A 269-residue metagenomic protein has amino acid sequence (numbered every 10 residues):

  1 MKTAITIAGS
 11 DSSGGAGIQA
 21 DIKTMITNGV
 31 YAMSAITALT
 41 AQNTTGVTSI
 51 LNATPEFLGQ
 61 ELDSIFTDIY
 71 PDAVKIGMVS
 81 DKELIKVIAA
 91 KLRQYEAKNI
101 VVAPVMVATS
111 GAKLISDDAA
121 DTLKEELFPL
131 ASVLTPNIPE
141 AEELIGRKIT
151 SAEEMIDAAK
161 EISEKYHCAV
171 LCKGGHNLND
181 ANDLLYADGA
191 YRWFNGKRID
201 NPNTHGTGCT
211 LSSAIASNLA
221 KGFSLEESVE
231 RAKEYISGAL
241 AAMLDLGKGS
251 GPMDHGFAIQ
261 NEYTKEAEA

Functional and structural regions predicted by a protein language model:
T3-T6, I26-T109: Conserved N-terminal subdomain of the carbohydrate kinase-like
I7-S13, Y191-H205: Short pre-catalytic strand/loop immediately N-terminal to key active-site residues, enriched for Gly-Thr
G14-V30: N-terminal basic/disordered segments at the start of proteins
Q19, E142-E143, N201-L225: Short, small-residue alpha-helix embedded
G29-M33, R192, N218-A232: Phosphate-handling active-site elements
N52, E226-A269: Charged C-terminal helix
D117-Y191: Conserved phosphate/ATP/ADP-binding segment of small-molecule kinases
